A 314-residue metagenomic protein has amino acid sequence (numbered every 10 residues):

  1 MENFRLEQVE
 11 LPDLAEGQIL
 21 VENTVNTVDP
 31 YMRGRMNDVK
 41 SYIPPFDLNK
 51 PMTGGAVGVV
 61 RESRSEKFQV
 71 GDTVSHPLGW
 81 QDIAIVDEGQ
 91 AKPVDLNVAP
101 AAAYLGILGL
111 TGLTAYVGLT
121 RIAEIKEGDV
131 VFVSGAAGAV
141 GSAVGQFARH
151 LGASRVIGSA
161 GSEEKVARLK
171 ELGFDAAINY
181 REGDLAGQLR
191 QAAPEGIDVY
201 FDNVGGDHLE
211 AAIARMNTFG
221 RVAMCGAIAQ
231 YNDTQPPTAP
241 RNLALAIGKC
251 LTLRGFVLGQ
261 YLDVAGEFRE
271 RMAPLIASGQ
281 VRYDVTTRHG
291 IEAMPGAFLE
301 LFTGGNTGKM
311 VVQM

Functional and structural regions predicted by a protein language model:
E10-V28, M36-W80: Glycine-rich beta-strand-centered segment in the early N-terminal region that forms part of a ligand/cofactor-binding
M52-V59, K67-G135, Q280: NAD(P)H dinucleotide-binding glycine-rich loop of Rossmann-like/cofactor-binding domains, especially the beta1-alpha1
S75, F132, I178, Y200-F201: N-terminal Rossmann-like NAD(P) cofactor-binding module of classical short-chain dehydrogenase/reductase
L105-G183: Mid-domain Rossmann-like dinucleotide-binding core that forms the NAD(H)/NADP(H) cofactor-binding site
I125, A193, M216-N217: A generic alpha-to-beta junction signature in SAM-dependent methyltransferases
L169, D207-V281: Glycine-rich phosphate-binding loop and adjacent beta-alpha segment of Rossmann(oid) nucleotide-cofactor-binding
D184-E195: Short amphipathic alpha-helix with an adjacent loop that forms part of the alpha/beta core around
G259-M314: C-terminal hydrophobic helical "lid"/dimerization subdomain of Rossmann-like NAD(P)H-dependent oxidoreductases
